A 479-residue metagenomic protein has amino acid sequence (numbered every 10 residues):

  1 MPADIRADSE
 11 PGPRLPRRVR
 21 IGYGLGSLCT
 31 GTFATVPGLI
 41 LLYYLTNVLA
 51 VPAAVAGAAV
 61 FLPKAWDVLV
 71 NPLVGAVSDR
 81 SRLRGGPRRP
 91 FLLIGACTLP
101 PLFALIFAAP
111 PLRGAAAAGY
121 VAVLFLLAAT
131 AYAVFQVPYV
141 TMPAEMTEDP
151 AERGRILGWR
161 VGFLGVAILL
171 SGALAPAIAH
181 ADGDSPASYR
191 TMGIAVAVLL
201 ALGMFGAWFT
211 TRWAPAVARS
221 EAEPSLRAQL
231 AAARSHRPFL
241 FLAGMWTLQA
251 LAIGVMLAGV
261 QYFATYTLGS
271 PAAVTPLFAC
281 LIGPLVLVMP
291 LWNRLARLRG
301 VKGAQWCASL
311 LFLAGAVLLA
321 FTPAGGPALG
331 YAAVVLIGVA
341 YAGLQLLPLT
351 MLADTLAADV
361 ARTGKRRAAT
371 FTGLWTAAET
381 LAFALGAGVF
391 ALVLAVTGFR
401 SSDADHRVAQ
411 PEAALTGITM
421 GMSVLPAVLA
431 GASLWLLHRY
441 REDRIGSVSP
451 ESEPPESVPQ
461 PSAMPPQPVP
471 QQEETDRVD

Functional and structural regions predicted by a protein language model:
P2-E451, D476-D479: Membrane-embedded alpha-helical bundles of multi-pass transporters/translocases, especially carrier/permease families
P450-E451, P455-E456, Q460-P461, P465-P466 (+1 more regions): Intrinsically disordered, low-complexity repeat/linker tracts enriched for polar/charged residues
